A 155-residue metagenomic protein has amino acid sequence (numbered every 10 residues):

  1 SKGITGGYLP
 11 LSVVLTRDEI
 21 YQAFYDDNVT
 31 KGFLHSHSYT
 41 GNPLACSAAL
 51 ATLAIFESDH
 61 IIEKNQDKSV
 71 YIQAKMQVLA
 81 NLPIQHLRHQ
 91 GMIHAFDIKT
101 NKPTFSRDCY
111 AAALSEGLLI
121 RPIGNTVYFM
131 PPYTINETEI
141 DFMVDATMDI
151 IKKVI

Functional and structural regions predicted by a protein language model:
S1-I155: Conserved N-terminal phosphate-binding loop of PLP-dependent enzymes in the Aspartate aminotransferase
